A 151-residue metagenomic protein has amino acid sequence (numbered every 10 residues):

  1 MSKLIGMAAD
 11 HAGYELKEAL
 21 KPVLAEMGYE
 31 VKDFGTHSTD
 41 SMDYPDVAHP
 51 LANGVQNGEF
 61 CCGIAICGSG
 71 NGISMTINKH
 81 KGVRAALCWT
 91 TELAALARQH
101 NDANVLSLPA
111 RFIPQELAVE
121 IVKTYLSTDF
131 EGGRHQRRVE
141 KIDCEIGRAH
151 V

Functional and structural regions predicted by a protein language model:
L4, H11, K32-F34: Helix-termini ("caps") and immediately adjacent flexible loops/tails, especially at membrane-solvent interfaces
G6-A8, A12-G13, T91-R148: C-terminal binding/interaction regions
G6-E26: Glycine-rich phosphate/diphosphate-binding loop of Rossmann-like nucleotide-binding domains
K17, A48, S74, A118-V119 (+1 more regions): A general structural signal for well-ordered alpha-helical segments in protein cores
E30-S41: A short beta-strand-loop structural module common to alpha/beta enzyme folds
D40-H49: Structural motif
P50-L87: Helix-adjacent hinge/juxtasegments
